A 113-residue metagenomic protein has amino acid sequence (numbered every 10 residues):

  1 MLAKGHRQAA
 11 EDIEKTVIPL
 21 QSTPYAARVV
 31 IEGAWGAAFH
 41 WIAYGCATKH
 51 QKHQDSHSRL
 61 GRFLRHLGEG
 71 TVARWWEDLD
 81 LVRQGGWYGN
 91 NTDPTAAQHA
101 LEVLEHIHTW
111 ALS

Functional and structural regions predicted by a protein language model:
M1-S113: Terminal alpha-helical segments
